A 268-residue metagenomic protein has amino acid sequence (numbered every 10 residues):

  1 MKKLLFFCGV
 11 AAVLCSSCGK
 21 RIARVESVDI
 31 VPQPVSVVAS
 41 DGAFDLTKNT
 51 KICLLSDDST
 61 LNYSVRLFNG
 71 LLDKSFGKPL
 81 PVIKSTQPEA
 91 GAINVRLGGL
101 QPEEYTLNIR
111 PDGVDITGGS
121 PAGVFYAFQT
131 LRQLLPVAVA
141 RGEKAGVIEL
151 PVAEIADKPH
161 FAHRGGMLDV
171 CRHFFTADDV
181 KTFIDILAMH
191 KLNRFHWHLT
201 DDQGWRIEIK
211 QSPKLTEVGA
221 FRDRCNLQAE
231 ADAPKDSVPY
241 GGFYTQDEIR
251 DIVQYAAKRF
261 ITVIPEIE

Functional and structural regions predicted by a protein language model:
M1-L4, V263: Positively charged n-region of N-terminal signal peptides that target proteins for export
K2, G19-K20, H163, N193: Short, intrinsically disordered low-complexity segments
L5-A12: Sec-dependent signal peptide hydrophobic core
L14-S17: C-terminal motif of bacterial Sec signal peptides marking the signal peptidase cleavage site
G19-F161: Contiguous, structured surface segment used for ligand recognition
L100-E268: Feature activates predominantly on carbohydrate-active enzymes
